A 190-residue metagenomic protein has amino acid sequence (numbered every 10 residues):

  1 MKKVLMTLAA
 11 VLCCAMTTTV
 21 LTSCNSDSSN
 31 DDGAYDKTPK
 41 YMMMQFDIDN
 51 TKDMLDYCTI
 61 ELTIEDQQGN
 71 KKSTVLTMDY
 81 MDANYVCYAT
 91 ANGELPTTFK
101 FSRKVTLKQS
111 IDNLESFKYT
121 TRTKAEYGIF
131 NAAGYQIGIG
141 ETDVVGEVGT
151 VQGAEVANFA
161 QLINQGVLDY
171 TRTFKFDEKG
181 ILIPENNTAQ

Functional and structural regions predicted by a protein language model:
M1-V4, C14-I48: Bacterial Sec-dependent N-terminal signal peptides
G33-Q190: First exposed extracellular module after export/assembly in secreted or surface-exposed proteins
